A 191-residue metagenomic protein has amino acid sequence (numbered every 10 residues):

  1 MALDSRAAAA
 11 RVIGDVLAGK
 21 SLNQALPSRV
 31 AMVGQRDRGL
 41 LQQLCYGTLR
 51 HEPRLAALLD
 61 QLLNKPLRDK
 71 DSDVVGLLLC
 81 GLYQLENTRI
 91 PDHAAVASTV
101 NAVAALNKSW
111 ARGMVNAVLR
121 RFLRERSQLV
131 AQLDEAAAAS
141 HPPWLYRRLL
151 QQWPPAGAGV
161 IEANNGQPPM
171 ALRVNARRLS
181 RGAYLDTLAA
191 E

Functional and structural regions predicted by a protein language model:
M1-E191: Class I Rossmann-like S-adenosyl-L-methionine
